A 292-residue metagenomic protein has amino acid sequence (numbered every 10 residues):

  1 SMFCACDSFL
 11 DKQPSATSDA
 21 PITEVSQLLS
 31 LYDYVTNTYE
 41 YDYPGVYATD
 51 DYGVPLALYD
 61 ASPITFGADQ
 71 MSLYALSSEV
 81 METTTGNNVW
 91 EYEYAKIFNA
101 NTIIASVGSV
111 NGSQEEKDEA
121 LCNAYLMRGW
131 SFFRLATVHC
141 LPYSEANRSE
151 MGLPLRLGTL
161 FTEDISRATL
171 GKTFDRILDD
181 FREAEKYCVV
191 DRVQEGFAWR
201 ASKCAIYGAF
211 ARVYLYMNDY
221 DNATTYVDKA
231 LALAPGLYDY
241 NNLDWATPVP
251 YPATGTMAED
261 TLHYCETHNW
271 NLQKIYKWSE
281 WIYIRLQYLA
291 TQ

Functional and structural regions predicted by a protein language model:
S1-A5: Sec-dependent bacterial lipoprotein signal peptides
C6-G53, Q292: Membrane-proximal, proline-rich intrinsically disordered regions
G67-H139, A168, K186-C188: Conserved, well-structured interaction surfaces
V107, H139, F181, C188 (+2 more regions): Alpha-helical junction/boundary sensor with strong preference for TPR arrays
T224-Q292: Hydrophobic-face positions in mid-chain alpha helices that act as interaction patches
